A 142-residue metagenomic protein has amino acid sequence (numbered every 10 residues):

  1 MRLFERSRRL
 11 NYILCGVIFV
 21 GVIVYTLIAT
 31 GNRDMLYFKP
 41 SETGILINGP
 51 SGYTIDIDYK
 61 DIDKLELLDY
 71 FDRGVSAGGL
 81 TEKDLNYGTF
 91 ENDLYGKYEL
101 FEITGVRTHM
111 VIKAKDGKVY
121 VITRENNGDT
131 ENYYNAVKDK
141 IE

Functional and structural regions predicted by a protein language model:
M1, F19-G21, K39, D84-N86 (+1 more regions): Short amphipathic alpha-helical segments, especially helix-boundary/capping motifs
M1-M35: Alpha-helical transmembrane spans
F4, F71, T104-E142: Terminal and domain-flanking low-complexity segments
F4-R8, P50-G52, N126: Short, structured coil/loop segments at alpha-helix boundaries
N11-Y12, Y53-I55, K118-V121: Short, surface-exposed beta-strand/loop "edge" segments at domain boundaries and coil↔beta transitions
I13-Y25, S41-E42, E66-T81: Short low-complexity stretches enriched in small and charged residues
L27-Y59, K64: Conserved beta-hairpin
N48-D56, K64-D116: Non-transmembrane, membrane-adjacent beta-strand/coil modules in membrane-associated proteins and peripheral
